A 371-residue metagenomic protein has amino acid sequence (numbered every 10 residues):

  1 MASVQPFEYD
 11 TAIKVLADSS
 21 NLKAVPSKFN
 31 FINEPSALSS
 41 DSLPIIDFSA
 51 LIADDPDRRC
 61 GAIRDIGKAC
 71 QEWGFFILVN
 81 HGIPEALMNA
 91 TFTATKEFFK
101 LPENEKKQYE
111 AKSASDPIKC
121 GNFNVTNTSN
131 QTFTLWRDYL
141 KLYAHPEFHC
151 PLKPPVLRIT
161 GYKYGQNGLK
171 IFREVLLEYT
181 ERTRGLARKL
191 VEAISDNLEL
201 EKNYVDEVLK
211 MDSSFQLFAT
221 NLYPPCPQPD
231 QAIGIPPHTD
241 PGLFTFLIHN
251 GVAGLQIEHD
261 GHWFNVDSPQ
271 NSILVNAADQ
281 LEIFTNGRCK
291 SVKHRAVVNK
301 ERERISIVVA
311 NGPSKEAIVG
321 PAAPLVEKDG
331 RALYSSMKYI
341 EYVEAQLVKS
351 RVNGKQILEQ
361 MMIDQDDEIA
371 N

Functional and structural regions predicted by a protein language model:
M1-N371: Peripheral, non-catalytic segments flanking oxidoreductase cores
